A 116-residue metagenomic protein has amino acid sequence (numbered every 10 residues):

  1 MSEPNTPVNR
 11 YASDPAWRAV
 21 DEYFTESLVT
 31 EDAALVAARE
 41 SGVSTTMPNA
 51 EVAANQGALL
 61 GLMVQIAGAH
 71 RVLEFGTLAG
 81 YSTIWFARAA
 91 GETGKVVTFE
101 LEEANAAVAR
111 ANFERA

Functional and structural regions predicted by a protein language model:
M1-D32: N-terminal auxiliary segments of SAM/dcSAM-dependent transferases
E3-P4, V43, M47-A116: S-adenosylmethionine/decaboxylated-SAM
S27-T30, S41, T45: Change "in soluble alpha/beta enzymes" to "in soluble alpha/beta proteins
